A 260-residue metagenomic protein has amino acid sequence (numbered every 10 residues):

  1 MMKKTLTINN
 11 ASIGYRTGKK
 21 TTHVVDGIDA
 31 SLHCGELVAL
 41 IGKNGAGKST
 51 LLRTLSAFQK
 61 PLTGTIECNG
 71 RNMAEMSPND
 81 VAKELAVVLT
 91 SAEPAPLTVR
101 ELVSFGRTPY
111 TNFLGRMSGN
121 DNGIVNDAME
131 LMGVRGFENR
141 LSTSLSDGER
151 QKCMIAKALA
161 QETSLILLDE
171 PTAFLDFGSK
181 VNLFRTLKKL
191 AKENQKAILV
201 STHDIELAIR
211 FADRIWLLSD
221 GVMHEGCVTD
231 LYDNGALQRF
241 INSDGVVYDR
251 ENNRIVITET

Functional and structural regions predicted by a protein language model:
L6, H23-G27: Conserved structural motif at the start of ABC-family nucleotide-binding domains
I41-K43: The feature captures the beta-strand-to-loop junction immediately N-terminal to the Walker
S56: Helix-to-loop junction immediately C-terminal to a conserved catalytic motif
G64-N72, V81: Conserved ABC transporter NBD signature motif
L141-L145: Conserved ABC ATPase signature
I166-D169: Catalytic Walker B motif of ABC-type/P-loop ATPase nucleotide-binding domains
I241-T260: ABC ATPase nucleotide-binding domains
